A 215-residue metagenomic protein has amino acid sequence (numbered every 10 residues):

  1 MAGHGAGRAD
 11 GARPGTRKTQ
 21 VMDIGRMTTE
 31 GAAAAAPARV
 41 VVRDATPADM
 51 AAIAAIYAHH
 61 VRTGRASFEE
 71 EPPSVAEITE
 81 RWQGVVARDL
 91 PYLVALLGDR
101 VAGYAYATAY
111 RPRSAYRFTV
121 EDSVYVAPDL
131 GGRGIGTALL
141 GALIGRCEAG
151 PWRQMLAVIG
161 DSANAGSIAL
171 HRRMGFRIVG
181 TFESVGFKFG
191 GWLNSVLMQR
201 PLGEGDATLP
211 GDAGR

Functional and structural regions predicted by a protein language model:
I24-G25, D44, P72-D129, L140-G141 (+2 more regions): Acetyl-CoA-dependent GNAT
V41-A55: A short beta-loop-alpha structural element at the N-terminal edge of CoA-dependent acyl/N-acetyltransferase catalytic
A54-R81: Conserved GNAT-fold acetyl-CoA-binding loop/helix
Y106, V158-I159, R172, R177-N194: Conserved catalytic-core motifs of GNAT/GCN5-like acyltransferases
F118-V120, S184-R215: C-terminal "cap" of GNAT-fold acetyltransferases
V124-D129, R133, D161-A163: Active-site acidic-Proline motif in GNAT/NAT acetyltransferases
G132-C147, A165, A169-R173: Conserved acetyl-CoA-binding loop-helix of GNAT-fold acetyltransferases
C147-I159: Conserved GNAT acetyl-CoA-binding A-motif
